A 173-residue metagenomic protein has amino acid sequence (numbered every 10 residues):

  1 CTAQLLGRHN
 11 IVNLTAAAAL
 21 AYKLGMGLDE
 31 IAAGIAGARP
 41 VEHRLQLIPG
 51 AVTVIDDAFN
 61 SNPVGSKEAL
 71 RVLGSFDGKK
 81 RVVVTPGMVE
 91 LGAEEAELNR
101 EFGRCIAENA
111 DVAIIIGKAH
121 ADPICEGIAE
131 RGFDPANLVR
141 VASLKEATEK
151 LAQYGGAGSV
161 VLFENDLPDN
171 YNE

Functional and structural regions predicted by a protein language model:
C1-A3: Structural motif
L6-H9, T15-E173: ATP-dependent carboxylate-amine ligase
